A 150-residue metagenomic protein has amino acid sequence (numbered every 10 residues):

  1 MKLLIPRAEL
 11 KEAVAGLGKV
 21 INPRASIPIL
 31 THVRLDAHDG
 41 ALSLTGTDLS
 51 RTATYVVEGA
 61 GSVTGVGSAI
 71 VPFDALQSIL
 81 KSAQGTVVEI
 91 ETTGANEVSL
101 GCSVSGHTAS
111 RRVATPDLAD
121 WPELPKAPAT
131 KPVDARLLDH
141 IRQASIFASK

Functional and structural regions predicted by a protein language model:
M1-K150: Structural preference for solvent-exposed beta-strand-turn elements and adjacent flexible terminal/loop segments within
